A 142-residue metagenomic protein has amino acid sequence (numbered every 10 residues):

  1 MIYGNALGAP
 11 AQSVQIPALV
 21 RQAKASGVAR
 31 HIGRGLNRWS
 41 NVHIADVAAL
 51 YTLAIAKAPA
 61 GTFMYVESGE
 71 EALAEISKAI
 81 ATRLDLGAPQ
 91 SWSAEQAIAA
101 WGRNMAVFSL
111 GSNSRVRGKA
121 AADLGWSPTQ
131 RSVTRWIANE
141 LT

Functional and structural regions predicted by a protein language model:
I2-Q12, G33-I44: Glycine-rich "substrate-gating" loop/helix at the edge of Rossmann-like oxidoreductase active sites
G4-P17, L53-M64: Glycine/proline-rich active-site loop of Rossmann-fold NAD(P)-dependent oxidoreductases
A18-V42, L50: A conserved pocket-lining segment of Rossmann-fold NAD(P)-dependent short-chain dehydrogenase/reductase
R38, Q96, W136: Positions that flank functional sites
I44, A74, A99-S127: Conserved C-terminal active-site "lid" loop/helix of NAD(P)H-dependent oxidoreductases that clamps the redox cofactor
L50-M105: Mid/C-terminal beta-alpha module of Rossmann-like enzyme folds, strongest in SDR-family dehydrogenases/epimerases
R131-T142: Amphipathic terminal alpha-helices
